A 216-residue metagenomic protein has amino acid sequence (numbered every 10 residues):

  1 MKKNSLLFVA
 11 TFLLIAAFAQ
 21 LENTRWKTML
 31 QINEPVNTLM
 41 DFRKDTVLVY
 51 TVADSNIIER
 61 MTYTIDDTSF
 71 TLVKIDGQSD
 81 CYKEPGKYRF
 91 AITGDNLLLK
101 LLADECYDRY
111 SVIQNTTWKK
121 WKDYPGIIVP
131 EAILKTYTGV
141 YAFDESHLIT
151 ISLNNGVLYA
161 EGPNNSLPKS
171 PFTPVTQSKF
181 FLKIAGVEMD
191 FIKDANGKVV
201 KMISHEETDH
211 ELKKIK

Functional and structural regions predicted by a protein language model:
M1-N23: Bacterial Sec-dependent N-terminal signal peptides
F18-K27, T116-I127: Sec-dependent signal peptide cleavage junction
E22-R25, G86, D95, T116 (+1 more regions): A glycine-anchored, Pro-Gly-centered beta-turn/N-cap motif
L30-N37, L48-C106, I149, N164-N196: Contiguous, well-ordered beta-strand patches that form the walls/edges of small beta-barrel/beta-sandwich domains
I65, Y82, K100, K119-K216: Peripheral terminal and inter-domain segments
E105-T117, W121: A beta-strand edge to alpha-helix "cap/lid" segment located at domain peripheries
